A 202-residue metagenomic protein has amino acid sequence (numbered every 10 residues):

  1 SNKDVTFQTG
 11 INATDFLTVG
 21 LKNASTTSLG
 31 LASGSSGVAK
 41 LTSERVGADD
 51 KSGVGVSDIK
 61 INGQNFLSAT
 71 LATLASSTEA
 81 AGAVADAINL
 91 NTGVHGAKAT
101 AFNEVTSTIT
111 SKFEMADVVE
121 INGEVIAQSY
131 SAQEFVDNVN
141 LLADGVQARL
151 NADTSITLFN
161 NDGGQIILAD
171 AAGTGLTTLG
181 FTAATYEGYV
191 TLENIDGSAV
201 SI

Functional and structural regions predicted by a protein language model:
S1-I202: Amphipathic alpha-helical coiled-coil/heptad-repeat segments
